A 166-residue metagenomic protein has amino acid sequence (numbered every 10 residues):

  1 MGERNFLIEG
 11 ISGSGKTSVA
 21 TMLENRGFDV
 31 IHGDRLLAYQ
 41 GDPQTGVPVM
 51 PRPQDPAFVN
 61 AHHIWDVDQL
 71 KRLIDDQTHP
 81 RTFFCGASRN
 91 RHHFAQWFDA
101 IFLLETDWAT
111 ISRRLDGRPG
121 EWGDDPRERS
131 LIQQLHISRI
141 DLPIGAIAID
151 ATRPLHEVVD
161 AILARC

Functional and structural regions predicted by a protein language model:
I8: Hydrophobic anchor at the beta1->P-loop junction of P-loop NTPases
I11: P-loop (Walker A) phosphate-binding loop of NTP-binding proteins
S14: ATP-binding Walker
T17: Walker A/P-loop
T21-D68: Conserved substrate/cofactor phosphate-moiety recognition/catalytic segment in nucleotide-dependent phosphotransferases
T78-F83: Loop/turn-to-beta-strand initiation segments
R91, P119-I162: Small-molecule kinase domains that catalyze NTP-dependent phosphoryl transfer to phosphate-bearing small molecules
W97-G117: Conserved phosphate-donor/acceptor-positioning beta-strand/loop module used by diverse small-molecule
